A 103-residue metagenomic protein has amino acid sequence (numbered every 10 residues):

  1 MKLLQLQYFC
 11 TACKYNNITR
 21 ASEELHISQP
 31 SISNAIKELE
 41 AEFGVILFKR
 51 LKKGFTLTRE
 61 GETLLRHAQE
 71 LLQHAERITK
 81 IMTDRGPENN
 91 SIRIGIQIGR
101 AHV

Functional and structural regions predicted by a protein language model:
K2-Q5, Q29, G54, G61 (+1 more regions): The N-cap/first-turn positions of alpha helices within or immediately adjacent to helix-turn-helix DNA-binding domains
F9, E40-L57, T79: A short LG(V/I)-centered, amphipathic sequence patch enriched for acidic residue(s) preceding the LG motif
C10-S28: Short helix-boundary/capping micro-motifs
Y15, E24, K37-I46: Residue cluster at the C-terminal edge of the helix-turn-helix DNA-binding motif
E42-F43, L64-G86: Alpha-helical linker/hinge and terminal dimerization helices associated with HTH transcriptional regulators
D84-R100: Interdomain hinge and pocket-entrance segments immediately C-terminal to HTH DNA-binding domains
